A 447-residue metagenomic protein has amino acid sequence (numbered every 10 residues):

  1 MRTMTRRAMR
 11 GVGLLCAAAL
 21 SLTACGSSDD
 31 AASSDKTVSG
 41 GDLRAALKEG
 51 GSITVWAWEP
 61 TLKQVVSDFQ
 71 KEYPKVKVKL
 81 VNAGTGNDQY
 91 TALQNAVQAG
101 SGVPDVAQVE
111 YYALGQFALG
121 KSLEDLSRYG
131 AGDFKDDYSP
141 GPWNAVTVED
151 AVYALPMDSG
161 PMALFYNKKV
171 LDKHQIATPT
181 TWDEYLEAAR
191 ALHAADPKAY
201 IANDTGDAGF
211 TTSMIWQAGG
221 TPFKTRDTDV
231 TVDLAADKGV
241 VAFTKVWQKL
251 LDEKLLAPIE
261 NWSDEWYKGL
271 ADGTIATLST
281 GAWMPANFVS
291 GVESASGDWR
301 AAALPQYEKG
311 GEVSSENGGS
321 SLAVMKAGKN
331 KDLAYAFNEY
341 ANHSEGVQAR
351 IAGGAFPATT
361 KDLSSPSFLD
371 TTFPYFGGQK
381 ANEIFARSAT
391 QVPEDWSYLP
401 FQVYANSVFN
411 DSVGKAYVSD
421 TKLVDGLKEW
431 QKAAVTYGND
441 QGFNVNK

Functional and structural regions predicted by a protein language model:
R2-L22, G26-A113, T178, A349 (+2 more regions): Conserved N-terminal structural module of periplasmic/extracytoplasmic solute-binding proteins
G41-D42, Y111-M162, M214-W216, R300-A302 (+1 more regions): Hinge/lid segment of periplasmic solute-binding proteins
V65, V106, A242-V246, K329-A341 (+2 more regions): Short amphipathic alpha-helical coupling segments at ligand-binding clamshell hinges and other catalytic/signaling
N82-A92, Y112, W182-E187, I259-D272: Short helix-initiation/N-cap motifs at beta->coil->alpha
N95, V103-A107, D133-V170, Y200-N203 (+2 more regions): A structural signal for short loop-to-beta-strand junctions that line the ligand-binding cleft of periplasmic/secreted
A151-M157, M162, D183-D233, G239 (+1 more regions): Extracytoplasmic/periplasmic solute-binding protein
A189, D229-I259, L304: Glycine-centered hinge/linker elements that transmit conformational signals in sensory and ligand-binding systems
W283-A295, E308-V408, Y437-K447: C-terminal lobe and pocket-closing loops of periplasmic/extracytoplasmic Venus-flytrap solute-binding proteins
